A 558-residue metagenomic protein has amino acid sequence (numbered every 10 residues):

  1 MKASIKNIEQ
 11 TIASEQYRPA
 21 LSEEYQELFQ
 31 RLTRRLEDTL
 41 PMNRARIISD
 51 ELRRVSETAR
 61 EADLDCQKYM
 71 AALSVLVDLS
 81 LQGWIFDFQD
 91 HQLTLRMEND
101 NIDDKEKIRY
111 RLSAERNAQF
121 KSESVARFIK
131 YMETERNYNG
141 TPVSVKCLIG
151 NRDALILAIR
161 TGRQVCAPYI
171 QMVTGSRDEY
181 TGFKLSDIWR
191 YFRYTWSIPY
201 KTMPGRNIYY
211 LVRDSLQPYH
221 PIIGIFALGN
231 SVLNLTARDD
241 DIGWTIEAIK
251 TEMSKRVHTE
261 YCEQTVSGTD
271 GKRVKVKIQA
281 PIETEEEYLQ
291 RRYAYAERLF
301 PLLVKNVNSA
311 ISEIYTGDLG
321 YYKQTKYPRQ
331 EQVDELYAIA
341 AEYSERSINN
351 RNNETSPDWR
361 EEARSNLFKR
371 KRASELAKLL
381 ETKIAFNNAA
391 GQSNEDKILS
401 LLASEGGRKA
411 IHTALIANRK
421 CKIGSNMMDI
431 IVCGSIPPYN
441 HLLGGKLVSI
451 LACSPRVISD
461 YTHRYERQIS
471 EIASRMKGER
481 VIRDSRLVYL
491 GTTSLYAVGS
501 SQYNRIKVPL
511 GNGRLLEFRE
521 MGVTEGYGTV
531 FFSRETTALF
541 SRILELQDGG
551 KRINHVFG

Functional and structural regions predicted by a protein language model:
K2-L442, S449-G558: Extended, composition-driven regions rather than compact fold-specific motifs
